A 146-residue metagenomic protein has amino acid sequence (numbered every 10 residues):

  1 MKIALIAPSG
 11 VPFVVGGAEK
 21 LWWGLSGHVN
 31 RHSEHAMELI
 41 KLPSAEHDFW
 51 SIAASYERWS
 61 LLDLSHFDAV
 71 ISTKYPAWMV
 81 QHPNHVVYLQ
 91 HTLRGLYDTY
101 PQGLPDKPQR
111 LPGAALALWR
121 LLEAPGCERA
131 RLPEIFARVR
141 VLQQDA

Functional and structural regions predicted by a protein language model:
M1-L42: N-terminal subdomain of nucleotide-sugar transferases
P8, Y75, Q90-L93: Flexible loop residues that form catalytic and substrate-binding hotspots at small-molecule/glycan-binding clefts
P12-V14, E46-F49, W78-Q81, R94-D98: Short catalytic/ligand-binding loop motif for oxyanion handling, primarily in non-cytosolic enzymes, centered on
W22-S26, Y56-W59, Y88-T92, L104-P108: Short, low-complexity, polar/charged sequence segments that are solvent-exposed and flexible
G27-H32, L61-H66, R94-D98, Q109-A114: Glycine-rich loops and low-complexity Gly/Arg-rich segments that provide flexible linkers or classic glycine-based
H32, A36-V80: Active-site donor-binding segments of glycosyltransferases and PAPS-dependent sulfotransferases
H85: Non-catalytic, usually N-terminal nucleic-acid engagement modules in DNA/RNA processing proteins
L89-A146: Acceptor-binding helix/loop patch of EC 2.4 sugar-transfer enzymes, predominantly nucleotide-sugar-dependent
